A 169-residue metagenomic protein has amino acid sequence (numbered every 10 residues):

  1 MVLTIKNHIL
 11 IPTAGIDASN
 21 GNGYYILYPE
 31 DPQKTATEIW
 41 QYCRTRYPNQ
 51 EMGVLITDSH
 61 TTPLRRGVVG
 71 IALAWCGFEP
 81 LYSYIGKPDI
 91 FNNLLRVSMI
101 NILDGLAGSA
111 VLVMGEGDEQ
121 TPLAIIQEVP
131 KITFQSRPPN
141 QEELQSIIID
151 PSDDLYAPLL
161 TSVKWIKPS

Functional and structural regions predicted by a protein language model:
M1-S19, E51-S169: A structural signal for small-residue-enriched, beta-sheet-centric alpha/beta enzyme cores and oligomeric scaffold folds
N20-P32, L95: Short histidine-centered catalytic/ligand-binding loop motif
L27-Q50: Phosphate-interacting basic helix/loop segments used at nucleotide- and nucleic-acid interfaces
